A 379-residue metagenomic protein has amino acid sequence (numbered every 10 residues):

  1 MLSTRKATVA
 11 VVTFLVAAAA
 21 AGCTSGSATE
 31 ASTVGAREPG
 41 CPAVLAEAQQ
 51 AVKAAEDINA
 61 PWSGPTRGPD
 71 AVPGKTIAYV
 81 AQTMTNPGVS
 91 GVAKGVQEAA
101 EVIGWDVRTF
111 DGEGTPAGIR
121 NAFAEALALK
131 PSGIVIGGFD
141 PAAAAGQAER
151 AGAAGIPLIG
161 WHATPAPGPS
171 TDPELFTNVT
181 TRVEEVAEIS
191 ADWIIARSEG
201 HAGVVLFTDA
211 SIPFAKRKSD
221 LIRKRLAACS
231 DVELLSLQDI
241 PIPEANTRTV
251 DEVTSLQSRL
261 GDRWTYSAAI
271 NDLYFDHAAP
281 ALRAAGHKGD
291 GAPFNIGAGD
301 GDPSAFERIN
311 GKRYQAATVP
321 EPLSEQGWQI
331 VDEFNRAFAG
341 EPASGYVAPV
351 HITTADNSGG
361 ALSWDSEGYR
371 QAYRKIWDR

Functional and structural regions predicted by a protein language model:
M1-A28, V96: Secretory targeting and sorting signals
T24, A31-K75, P322-R379: Hinge/cleft segment of the Venus flytrap/periplasmic-binding protein
S32-G95, A99, I103, R108-N121 (+5 more regions): Extracytoplasmic "Venus flytrap"
G35-C41, P141, Q147-E185, G203 (+2 more regions): Flexible loop/hinge segments that line or gate small-molecule binding clefts
I77, A81, N86, V96-E98 (+4 more regions): An alpha-beta-alpha
T83-P87, E113-T115, D140-A143, T164-G168 (+5 more regions): Solvent-exposed loop/turn segments at secondary-structure junctions within structured extracellular/periplasmic domains
E101-G112, L175, G203-L206, L226-N246 (+1 more regions): Short beta-strand elements in bilobed, periplasmic/extracellular small-molecule ligand-binding domains
I136-A153, I222, P241-R308: Hydrophobic alpha-helical
